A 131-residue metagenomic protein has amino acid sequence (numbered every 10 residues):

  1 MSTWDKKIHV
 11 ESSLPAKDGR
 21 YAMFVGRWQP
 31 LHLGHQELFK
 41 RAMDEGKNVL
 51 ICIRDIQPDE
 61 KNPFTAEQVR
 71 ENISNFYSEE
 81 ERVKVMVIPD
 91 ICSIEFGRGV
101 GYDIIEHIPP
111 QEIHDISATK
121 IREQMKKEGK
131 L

Functional and structural regions predicted by a protein language model:
M1-L131: Nucleotidyltransferase catalytic core that binds NTPs
